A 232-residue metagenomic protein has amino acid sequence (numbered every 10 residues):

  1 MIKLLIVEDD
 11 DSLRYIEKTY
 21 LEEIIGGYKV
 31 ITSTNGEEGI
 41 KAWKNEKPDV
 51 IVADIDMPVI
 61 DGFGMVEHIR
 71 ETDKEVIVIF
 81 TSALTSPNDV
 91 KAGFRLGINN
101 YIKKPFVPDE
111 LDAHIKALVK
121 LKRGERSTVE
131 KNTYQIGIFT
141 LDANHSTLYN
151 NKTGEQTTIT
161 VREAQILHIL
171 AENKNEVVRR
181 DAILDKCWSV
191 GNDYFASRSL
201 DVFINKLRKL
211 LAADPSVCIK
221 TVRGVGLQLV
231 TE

Functional and structural regions predicted by a protein language model:
D10-I31: Two-component/phosphorelay signaling modules centered on CheY-like receiver
K18, T32-K41, G62: Helix N-cap/capping motif at the beta->alpha junctions
K41, F63-K74: Short amphipathic alpha-helix used as the core "switch/output" element in two-component signaling
M57: Receiver (REC) domain active-site loop signature in two-component systems and cognate sites in sensor histidine kinases
T72, I77-Q135: Basic, amphipathic DNA-recognition helix from helix-turn-helix-like DNA-binding domains
K116-N175, D181: Short, Lys/Arg-enriched segments at the junction into DNA-binding effector domains of transcriptional regulators
R126, K131-Y134, T158, V202-E232: DNA-binding patch around the recognition helix
E155-I159, Q165-P215: Positively charged, aromatic-enriched patches within helix-turn-helix-type DNA-binding elements, predominantly
